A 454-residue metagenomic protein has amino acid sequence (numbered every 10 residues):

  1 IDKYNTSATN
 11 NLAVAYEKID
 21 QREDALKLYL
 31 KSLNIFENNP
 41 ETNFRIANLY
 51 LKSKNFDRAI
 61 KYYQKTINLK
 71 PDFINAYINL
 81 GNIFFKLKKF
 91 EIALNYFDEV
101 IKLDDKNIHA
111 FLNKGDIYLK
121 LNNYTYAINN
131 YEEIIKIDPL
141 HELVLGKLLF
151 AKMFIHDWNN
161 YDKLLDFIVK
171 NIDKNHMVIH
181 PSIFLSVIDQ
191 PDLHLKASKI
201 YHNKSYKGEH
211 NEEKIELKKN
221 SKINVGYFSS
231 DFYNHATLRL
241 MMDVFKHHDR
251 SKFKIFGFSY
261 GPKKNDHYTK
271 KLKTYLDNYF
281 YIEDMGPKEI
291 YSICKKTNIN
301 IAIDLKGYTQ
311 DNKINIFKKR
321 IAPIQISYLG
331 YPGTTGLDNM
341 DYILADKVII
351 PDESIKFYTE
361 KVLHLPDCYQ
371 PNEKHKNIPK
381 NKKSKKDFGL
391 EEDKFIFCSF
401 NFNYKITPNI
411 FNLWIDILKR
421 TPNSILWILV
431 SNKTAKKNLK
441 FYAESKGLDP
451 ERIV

Functional and structural regions predicted by a protein language model:
I1-G389, F402, F441-L448: Alpha-helical solenoid repeat scaffolds of the TPR/TPR-like class and their adjacent stem/linker regions that mediate
N175-I179, I299, D393-F395, I417-N423: Short acidic (Asp/Glu) and glycine-rich catalytic loops that position anionic groups and cofactors
I223-S229, E391-T407, F411, I415: Conserved donor-binding/catalytic core segment of Leloir-type glycosyltransferases
T237, M241, I410, A435: Hydrophobic (often cysteine-bearing) scaffold residues that line and stabilize catalytic clefts of nucleotide/cofactor
K252-K254, F411, I415-K446, P450: A conserved nucleotide-sugar
